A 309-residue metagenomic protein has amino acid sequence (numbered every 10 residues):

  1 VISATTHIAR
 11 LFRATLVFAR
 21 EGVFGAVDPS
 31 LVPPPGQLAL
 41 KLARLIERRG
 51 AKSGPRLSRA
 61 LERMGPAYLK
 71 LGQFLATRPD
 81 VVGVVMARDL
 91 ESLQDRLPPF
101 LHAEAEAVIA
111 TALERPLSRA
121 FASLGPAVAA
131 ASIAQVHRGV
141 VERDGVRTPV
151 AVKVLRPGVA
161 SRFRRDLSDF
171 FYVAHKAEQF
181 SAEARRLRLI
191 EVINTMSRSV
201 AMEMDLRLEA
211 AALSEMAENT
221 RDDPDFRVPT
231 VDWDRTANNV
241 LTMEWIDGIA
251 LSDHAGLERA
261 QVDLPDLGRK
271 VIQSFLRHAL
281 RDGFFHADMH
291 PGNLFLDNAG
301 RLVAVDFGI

Functional and structural regions predicted by a protein language model:
V1-Q135, V141, S161-L189: N-terminal accessory/targeting segments that precede structured cores
G72, V136, V152, E209 (+3 more regions): Residue-level signature of catalytic and energy-coupling elements of molecular machines, predominantly ATP/GTP-dependent
E91-P98, A110-T111, R119, A160-F285 (+1 more regions): ATP-dependent phospho-/nucleotidyl transfer catalytic cores
I133, T148, N238-N239: Residues on conserved beta-strands of the protein kinase catalytic domain
R138, T148-L155: Glycine-rich ATP phosphate-binding loop
G139, D282, A287-M289: Residue immediately N-terminal to the catalytic "proton-acceptor" Asp in the protein kinase catalytic loop
G292-L296: Hydrophobic residue at the +6 position relative to the catalytic HRD Asp in the kinase catalytic loop
